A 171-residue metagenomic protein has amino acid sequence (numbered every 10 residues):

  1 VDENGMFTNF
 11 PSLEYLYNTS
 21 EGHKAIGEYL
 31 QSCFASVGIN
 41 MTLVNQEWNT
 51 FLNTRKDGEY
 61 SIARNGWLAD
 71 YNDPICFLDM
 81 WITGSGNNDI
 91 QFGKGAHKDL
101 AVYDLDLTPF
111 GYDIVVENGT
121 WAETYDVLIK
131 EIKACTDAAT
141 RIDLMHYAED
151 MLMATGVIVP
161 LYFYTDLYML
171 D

Functional and structural regions predicted by a protein language model:
V1-F10: Short helix/loop segment immediately N-terminal to the Walker
N9-T19, M41-L43, S61: Short, well-ordered beta-strand elements
Y17-T19, N45-E47, F163-T165: A mature extracytoplasmic/lumenal domain signature
E21-S32, L52-D171: Detector for C-terminal structural segments
L30-L43: Short alpha-helix C-terminal cap/hinge motif
L43-N53: Short helix-initiation/N-cap motifs at beta->coil->alpha
